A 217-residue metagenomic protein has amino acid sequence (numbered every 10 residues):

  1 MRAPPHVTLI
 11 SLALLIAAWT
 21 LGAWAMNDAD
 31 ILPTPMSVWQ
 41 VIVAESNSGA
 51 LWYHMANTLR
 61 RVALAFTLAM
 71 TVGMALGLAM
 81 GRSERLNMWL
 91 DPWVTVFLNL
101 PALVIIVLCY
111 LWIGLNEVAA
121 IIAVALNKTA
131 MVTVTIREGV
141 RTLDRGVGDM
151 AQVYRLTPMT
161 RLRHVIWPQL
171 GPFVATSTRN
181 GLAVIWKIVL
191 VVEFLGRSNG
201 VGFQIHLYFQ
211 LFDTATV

Functional and structural regions predicted by a protein language model:
M1-A13: Transmembrane alpha-helical segments of polytopic membrane transport and secretion proteins
R2, A25-T67: Periplasmic/extracellular loop-to-transmembrane helix junction in inner-membrane transport proteins
L51-M55, L59, W89-V96, I136 (+5 more regions): Hydrophobic alpha-helical elements at and bordering transmembrane segments of multi-pass membrane proteins
L64-V94: Transmembrane-helix boundary motif in ABC transporter permease subunits
T95-M131, E138: Generic hydrophobic transmembrane alpha-helix motif, especially the helices
L111-W112, K187-V217: Glycine-rich helix-loop "coupling/hinge" segments at transmembrane-helix boundaries in multipass transporters
I122-L126, P158-V192: Transmembrane alpha-helices
V140-L170, R197, Q210: Short helix-to-coil transition segments within interhelical loops that connect adjacent transmembrane helices
